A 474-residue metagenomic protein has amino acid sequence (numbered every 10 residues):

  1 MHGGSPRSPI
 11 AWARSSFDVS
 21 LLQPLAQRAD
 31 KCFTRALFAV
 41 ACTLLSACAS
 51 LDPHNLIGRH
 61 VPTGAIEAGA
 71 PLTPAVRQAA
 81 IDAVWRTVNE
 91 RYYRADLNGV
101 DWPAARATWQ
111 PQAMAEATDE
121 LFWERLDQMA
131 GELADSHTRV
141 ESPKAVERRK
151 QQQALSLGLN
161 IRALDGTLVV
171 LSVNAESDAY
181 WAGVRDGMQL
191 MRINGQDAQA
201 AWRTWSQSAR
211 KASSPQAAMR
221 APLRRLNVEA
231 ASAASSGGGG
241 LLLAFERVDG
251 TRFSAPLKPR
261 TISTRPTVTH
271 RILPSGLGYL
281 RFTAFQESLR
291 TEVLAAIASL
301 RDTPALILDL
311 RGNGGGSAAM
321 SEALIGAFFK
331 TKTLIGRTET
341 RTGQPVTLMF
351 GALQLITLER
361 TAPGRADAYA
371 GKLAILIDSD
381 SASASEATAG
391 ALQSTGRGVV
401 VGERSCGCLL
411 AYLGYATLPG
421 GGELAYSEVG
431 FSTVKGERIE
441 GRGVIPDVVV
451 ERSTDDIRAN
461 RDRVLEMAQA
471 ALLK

Functional and structural regions predicted by a protein language model:
M1-K31: N-terminal secretory signal peptides that target proteins for export/translocation
R35-S46: Bacterial N-terminal signal peptides
A49-A305, G312-G314, A318-G326, K330-G336 (+5 more regions): Flexible, low-complexity junctional segments that flank or bridge functional domains
H137, E141, A382, T395-L409: Short, well-structured beta-strand/strand-turn elements
E147, R252, G315-L376, D380 (+4 more regions): Gly/Ser/Thr-rich loop/hinge elements
G278-R281, L306-D309, K372-I377, V399-G402 (+1 more regions): Structural recognition of the beta-strand scaffold that forms the well-ordered cores of secreted hydrolase catalytic
G364-R365, I445-K474: Extracytoplasmic/peripheral linker and loop segments enriched in polar/acidic and small residues with frequent Thr/Pro
